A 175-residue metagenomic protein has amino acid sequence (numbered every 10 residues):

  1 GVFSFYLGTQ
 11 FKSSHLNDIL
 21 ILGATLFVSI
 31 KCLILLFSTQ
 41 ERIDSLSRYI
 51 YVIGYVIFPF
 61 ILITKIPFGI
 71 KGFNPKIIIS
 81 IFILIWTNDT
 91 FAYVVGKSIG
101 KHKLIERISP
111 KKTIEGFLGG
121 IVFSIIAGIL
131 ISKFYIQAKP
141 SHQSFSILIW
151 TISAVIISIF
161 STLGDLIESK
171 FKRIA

Functional and structural regions predicted by a protein language model:
G1-T113, F117-V155: Membrane-embedded alpha-helical bundles of polytopic integral membrane proteins
I85-T87, F160-G164: Short helix-coil transition sites and intra-membrane helix breaks within transmembrane domains of multi-pass
L163-A175: Transmembrane alpha-helical segments of integral membrane proteins
